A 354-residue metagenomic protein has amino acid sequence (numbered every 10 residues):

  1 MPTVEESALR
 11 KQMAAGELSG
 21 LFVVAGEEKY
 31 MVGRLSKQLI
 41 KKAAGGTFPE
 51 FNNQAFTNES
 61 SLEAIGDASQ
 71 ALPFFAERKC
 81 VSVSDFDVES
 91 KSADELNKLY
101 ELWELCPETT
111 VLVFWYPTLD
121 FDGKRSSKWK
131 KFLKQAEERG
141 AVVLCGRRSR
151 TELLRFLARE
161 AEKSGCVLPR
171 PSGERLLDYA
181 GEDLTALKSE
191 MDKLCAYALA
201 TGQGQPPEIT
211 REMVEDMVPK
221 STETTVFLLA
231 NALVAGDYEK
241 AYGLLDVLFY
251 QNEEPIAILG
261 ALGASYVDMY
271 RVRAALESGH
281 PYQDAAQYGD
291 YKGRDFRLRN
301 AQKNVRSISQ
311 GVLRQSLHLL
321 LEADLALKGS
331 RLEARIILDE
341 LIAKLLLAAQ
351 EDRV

Functional and structural regions predicted by a protein language model:
M1-V354: Conserved beta/loop motifs at nucleotide-recognition and modification sites
